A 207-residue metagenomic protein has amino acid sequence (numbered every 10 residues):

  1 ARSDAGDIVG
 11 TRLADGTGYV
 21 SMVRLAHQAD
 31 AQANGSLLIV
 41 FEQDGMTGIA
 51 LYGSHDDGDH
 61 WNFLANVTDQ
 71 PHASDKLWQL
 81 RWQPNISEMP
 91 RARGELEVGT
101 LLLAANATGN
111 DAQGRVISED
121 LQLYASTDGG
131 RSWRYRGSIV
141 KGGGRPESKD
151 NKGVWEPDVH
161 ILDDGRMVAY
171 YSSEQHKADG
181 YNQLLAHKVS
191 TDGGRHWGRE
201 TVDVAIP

Functional and structural regions predicted by a protein language model:
R2-A31: Low-complexity, Ser/Thr/Pro/Gly-enriched N-terminal "stalk/linker" regions
R2-D7, Y52-V67, Q122-R136, V189-R199: Asp-box/BNR beta-propeller loop motif
T11-T17, P71-Q83, G144-V154, P207: Short glycine-/Asp-/Thr-/Trp-enriched loop segments that recur within the blades of beta-propeller repeat domains
Y19, G48-L51, H55-T108: Blade-loop segments of beta-propeller domains
S21-D44, N85-M89, E95-V116, E156-G180: Hydrophobic core segments of beta-strands in well-ordered, beta-rich domains
M46-Y52, A112-Q122, A178-H187: Structural motif
Q113-L123, G129, R134-K149: Short acidic, low-complexity segments enriched in Ser/Thr/Gly/Pro
Y135, V140-P207: Solenoidal tandem-repeat scaffolds enriched in leucines and small polar residues
